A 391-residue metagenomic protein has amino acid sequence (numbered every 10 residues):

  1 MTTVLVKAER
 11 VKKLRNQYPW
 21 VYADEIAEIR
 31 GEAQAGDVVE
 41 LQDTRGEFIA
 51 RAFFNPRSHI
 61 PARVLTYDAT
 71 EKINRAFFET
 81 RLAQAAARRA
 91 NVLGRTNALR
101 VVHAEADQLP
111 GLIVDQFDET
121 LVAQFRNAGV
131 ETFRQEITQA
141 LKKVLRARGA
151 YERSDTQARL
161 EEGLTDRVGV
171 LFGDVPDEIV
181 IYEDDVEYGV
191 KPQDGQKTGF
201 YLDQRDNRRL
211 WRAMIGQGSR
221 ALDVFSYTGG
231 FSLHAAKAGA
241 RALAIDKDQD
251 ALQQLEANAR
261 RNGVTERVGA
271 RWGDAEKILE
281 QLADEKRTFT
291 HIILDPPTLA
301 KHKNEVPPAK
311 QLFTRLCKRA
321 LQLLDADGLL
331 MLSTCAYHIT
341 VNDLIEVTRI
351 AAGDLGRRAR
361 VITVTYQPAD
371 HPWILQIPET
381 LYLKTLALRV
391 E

Functional and structural regions predicted by a protein language model:
M1-D118: Non-catalytic accessory regions of SAM-dependent methyltransferases
V102-D115, E131-Y201, R209: Non-catalytic substrate-recognition/targeting regions of SAM-dependent transferases
G218-Y227: Conserved class I S-adenosyl-L-methionine
T228-A240: Conserved SAM-binding loop of SAM-dependent methyltransferases across substrates and taxa, primarily the Class I
R241-D246: Conserved SAM-binding motif I beta-strand of class I
D250-H291: S-adenosyl-L-methionine
F289-R319: Mobile active-site "lid"/loop adjacent to the S-adenosyl-L-methionine
R315, L329-E391: C-terminal catalytic and target-recognition region of SAM-dependent MTase-like enzymes, primarily methyltransferases
